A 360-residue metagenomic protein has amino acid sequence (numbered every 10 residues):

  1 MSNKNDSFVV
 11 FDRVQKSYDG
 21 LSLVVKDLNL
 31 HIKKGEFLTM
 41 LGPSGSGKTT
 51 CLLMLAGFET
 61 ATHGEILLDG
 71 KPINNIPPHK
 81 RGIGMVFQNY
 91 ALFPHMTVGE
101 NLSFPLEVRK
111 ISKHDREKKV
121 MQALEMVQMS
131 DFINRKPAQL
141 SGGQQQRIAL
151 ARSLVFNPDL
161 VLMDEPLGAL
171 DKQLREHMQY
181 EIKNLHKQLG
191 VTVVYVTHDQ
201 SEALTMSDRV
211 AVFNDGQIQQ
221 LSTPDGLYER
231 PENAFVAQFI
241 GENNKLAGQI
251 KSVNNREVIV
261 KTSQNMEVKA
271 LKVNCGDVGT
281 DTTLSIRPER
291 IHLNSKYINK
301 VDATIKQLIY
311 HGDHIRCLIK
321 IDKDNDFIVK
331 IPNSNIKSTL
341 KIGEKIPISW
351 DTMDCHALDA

Functional and structural regions predicted by a protein language model:
S2-F11, K16-D27, I76-P77: A short, flexible loop at the N-terminus of ABC-type nucleotide-binding domains that lies
L41-P43: The feature captures the beta-strand-to-loop junction immediately N-terminal to the Walker
A56: Helix-to-loop junction immediately C-terminal to a conserved catalytic motif
T62-E65, D115, D215, A247: Conserved coupling/switch loops of ABC nucleotide-binding domains, chiefly the family-specific signature
G64-P72: Conserved ABC transporter NBD signature motif
P78-G84, Q88, L92-F235: ABC ATPase nucleotide-binding domains
N243, V253-A360: Non-catalytic connector elements of ABC transporters
